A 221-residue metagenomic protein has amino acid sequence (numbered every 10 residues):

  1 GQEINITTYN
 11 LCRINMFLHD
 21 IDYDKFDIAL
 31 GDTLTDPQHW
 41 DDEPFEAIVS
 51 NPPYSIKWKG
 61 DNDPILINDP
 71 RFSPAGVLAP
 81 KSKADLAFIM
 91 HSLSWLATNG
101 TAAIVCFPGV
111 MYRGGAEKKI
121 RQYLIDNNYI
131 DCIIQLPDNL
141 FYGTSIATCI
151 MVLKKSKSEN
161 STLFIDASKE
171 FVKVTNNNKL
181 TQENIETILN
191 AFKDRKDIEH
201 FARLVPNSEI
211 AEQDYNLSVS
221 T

Functional and structural regions predicted by a protein language model:
G1: Conserved SAM-binding loop
I4-D42: S-adenosyl-L-methionine
D42-T221: A conserved structural/catalytic subdomain of Rossmann-like adenosyl-cofactor enzymes
